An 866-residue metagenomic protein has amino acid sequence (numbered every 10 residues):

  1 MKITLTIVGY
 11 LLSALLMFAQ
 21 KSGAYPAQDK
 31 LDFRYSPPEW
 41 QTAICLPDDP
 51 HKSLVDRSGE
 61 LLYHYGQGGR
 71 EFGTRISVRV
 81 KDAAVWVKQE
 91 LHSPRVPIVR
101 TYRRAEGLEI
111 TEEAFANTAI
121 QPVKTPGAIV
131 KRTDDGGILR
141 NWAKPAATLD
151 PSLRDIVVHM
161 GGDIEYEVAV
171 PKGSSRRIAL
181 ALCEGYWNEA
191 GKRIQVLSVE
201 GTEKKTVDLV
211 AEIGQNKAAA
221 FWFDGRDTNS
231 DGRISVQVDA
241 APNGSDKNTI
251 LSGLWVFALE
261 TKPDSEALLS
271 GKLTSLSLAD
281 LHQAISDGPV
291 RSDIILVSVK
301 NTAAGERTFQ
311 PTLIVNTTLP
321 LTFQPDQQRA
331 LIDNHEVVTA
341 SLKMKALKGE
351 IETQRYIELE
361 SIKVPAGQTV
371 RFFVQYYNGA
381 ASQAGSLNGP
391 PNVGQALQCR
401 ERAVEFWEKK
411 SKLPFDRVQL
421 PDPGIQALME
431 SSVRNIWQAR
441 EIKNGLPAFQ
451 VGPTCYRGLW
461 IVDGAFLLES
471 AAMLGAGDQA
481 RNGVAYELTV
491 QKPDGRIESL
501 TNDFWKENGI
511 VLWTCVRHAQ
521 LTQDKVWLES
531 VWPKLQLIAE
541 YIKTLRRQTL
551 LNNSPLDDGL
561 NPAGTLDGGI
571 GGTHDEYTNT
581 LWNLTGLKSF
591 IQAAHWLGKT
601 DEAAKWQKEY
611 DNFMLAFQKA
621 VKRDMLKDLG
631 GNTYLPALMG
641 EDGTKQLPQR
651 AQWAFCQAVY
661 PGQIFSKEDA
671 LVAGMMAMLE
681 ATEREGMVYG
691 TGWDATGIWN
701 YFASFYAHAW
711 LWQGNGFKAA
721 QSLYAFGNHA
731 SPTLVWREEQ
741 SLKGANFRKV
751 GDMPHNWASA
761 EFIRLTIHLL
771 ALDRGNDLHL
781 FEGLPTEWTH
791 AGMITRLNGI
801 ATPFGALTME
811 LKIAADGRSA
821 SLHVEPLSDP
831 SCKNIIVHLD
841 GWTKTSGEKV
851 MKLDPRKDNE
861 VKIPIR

Functional and structural regions predicted by a protein language model:
T6-M17: Bacterial N-terminal signal peptides
A19-T133, P151-S152, G161, E189 (+4 more regions): Terminal accessory carbohydrate-recognition/targeting modules of carbohydrate-active enzymes
L91-R104, P414-P453, V659, A673-M676: Conserved oxyanion/phosphate-binding beta-strand-loop segments in alpha/beta enzyme cores
V123-L281: Compositionally biased, intrinsically disordered or flexible polar/acidic segments
G288, S292, T353-A396, D494-K506 (+2 more regions): The feature captures the catalytic groove of carbohydrate-active enzymes
H335, K412-W437, I461, F504-K506 (+2 more regions): Active-site acid/base region of carbohydrate-active enzymes
L446-L459, I497-L500: Internal amphipathic alpha-helical repeat/solenoid segments
R457-D494, P533-Q536, E540, T585-Q592 (+5 more regions): Active-site core of glycosidic bond-cleaving carbohydrate-active enzymes
